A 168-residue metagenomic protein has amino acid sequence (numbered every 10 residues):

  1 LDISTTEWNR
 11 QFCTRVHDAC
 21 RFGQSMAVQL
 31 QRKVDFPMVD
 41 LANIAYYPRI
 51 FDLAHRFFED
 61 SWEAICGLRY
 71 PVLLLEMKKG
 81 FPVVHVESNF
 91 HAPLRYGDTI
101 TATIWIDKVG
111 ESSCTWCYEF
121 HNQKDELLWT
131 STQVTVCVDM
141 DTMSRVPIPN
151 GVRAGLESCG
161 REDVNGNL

Functional and structural regions predicted by a protein language model:
S4-V84, D139-L168: Hot-dog-fold acyl-thioester-processing enzymes
V28-L30, L127-S131: Short beta-strand segments
R32-V34, S88, I104, Y118: Preference for bulky hydrophobic residues occupying beta-strand positions in well-ordered beta-sheet regions
P37, V109, Q123-D125, V136-M140: Short coil/turn motifs at secondary-structure junctions
E63-K108, S113, L128-T130: Hydrophobic beta-strand-centered segment that forms part of the acyl-chain substrate-binding groove
C117-F120, T135: Generic short beta-strand
S131-Q133, P149: Short hydrophobic alpha-helix segments
